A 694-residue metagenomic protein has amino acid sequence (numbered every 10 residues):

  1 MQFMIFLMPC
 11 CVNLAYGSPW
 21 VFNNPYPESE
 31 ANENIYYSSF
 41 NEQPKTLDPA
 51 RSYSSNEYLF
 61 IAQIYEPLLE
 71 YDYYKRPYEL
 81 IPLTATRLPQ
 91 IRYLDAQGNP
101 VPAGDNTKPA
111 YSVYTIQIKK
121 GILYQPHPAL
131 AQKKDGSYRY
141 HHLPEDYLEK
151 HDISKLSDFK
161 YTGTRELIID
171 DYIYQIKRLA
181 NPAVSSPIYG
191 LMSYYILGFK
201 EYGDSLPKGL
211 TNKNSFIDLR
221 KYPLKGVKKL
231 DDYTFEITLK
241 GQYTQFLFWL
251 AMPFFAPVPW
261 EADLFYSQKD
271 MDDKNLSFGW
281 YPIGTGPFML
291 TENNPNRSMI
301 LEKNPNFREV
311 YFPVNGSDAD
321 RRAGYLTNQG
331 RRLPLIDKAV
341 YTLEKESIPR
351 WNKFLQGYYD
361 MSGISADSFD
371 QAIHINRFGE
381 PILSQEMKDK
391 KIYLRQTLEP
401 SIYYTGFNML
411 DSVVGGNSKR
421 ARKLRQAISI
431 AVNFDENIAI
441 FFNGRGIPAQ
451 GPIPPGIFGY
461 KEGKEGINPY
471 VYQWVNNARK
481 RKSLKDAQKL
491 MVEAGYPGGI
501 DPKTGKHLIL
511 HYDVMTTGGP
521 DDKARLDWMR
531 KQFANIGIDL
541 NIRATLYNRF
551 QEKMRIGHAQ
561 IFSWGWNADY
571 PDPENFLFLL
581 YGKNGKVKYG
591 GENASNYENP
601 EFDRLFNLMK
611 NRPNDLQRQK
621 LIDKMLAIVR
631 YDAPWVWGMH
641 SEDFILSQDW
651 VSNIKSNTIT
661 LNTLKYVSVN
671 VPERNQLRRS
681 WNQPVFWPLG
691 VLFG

Functional and structural regions predicted by a protein language model:
W20, S39-N106, I283, F576: N-terminal lobe/hinge region of extracytoplasmic solute-binding protein
V21-S29, K388-L394, L398, R422 (+10 more regions): Extracytoplasmic/peripheral linker and loop segments enriched in polar/acidic and small residues with frequent Thr/Pro
S38, F354, Y359-M361, I382 (+2 more regions): Periplasmic binding protein-like
E42-I61, D72-Y73, P128-A131, F159-K160 (+5 more regions): A structural "hinge/loop" feature
D72-K75, S193-T234, T238-V340, E346-P349 (+2 more regions): Gly/Pro-rich hinge or "lid" segments in bacterial periplasmic/extracellular proteins
R87-L191, E236, R350-K353, S418-R420 (+1 more regions): Aromatic- and charge-enriched surface segment that lines or borders ligand/interaction sites
T291-E302, T327-N328, V340-D411, D435 (+2 more regions): Extracellular/periplasmic solute-recognition and catalytic clefts
E292, R297-P313, Y325, G330 (+7 more regions): Append "and occasionally in soluble cytosolic enzymes with long acidic Gly/Pro-rich linkers
